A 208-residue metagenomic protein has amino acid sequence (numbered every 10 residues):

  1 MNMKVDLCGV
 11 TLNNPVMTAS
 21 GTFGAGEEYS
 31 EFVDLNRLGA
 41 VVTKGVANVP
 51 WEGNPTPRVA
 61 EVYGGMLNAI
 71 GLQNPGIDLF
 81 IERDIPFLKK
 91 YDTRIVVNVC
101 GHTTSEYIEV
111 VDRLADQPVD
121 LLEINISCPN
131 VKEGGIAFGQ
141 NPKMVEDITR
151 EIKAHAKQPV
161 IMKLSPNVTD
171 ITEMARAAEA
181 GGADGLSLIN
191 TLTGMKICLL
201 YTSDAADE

Functional and structural regions predicted by a protein language model:
M1-R94, G101: N-terminal capping/small domains of soluble enzymes
V16-A19, V41-T43, I95-V97, L122-I124 (+2 more regions): Hydrophobic faces of well-ordered beta-strands that scaffold small-molecule active sites in alpha/beta enzyme cores
Y29, E109-R113, T169-A180: Catalytic cores of alpha/beta
A47-E52, I126-F138, T193: Conserved radical SAM core fold
I81, V131-E151, T169-D170, M195-C198: Active-site-adjacent beta->alpha loops and helix N-cap segments on the catalytic face of soluble alpha/beta enzymes
D84-K89, T149-A154, E179: Surface-exposed amphipathic alpha-helices with a cationic face
Y201-A206: Conserved small/polar residues in nucleotide/adenosyl-binding loops
